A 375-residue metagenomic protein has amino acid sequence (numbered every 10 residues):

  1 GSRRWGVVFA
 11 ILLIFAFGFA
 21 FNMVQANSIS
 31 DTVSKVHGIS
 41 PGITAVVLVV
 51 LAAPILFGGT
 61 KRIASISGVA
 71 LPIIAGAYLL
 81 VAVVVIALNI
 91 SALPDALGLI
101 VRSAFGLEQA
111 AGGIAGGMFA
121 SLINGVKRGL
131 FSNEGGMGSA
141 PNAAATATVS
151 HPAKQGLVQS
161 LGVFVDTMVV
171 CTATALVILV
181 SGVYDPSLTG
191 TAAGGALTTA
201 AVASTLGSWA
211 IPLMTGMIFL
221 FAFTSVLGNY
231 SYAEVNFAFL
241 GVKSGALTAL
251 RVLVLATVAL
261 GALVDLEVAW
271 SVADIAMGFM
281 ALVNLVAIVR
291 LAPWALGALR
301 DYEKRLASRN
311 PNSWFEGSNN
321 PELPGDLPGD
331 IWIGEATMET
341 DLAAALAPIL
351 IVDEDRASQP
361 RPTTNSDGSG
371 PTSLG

Functional and structural regions predicted by a protein language model:
R3-H37, G194-T198, T215, F219-G241 (+3 more regions): Hydrophobic transmembrane alpha-helices that form the core helical bundles of multi-pass secondary transporters
W5-L13, K35-T60, A77, M214-T215 (+1 more regions): Transmembrane alpha-helical segments of multi-pass small-molecule transport proteins
W5-N27, S40-V49, A53-F57, V85-A153 (+2 more regions): Hydrophobic, membrane-embedded alpha-helices of multi-pass small-molecule transporters
F9, A26-V33, S40-N89, L93-V101 (+1 more regions): Membrane-interface loop-to-helix entry segments
V69-Y78, S139-C171: Junctions where cytoplasmic loops transition into the N-terminal start of transmembrane alpha-helices in multi-pass
G76-Y78, V85, V169-V170, V177-I178 (+2 more regions): Hydrophobic alpha-helical segments of multi-pass membrane transport proteins
V81-L99, A111-G113, T146-A147, L161-G195: Extracellular/periplasmic helix-exit of transmembrane alpha-helices
L285-G375: Terminal cytosolic tails of multi-pass membrane transporters, especially the segment immediately following the final
